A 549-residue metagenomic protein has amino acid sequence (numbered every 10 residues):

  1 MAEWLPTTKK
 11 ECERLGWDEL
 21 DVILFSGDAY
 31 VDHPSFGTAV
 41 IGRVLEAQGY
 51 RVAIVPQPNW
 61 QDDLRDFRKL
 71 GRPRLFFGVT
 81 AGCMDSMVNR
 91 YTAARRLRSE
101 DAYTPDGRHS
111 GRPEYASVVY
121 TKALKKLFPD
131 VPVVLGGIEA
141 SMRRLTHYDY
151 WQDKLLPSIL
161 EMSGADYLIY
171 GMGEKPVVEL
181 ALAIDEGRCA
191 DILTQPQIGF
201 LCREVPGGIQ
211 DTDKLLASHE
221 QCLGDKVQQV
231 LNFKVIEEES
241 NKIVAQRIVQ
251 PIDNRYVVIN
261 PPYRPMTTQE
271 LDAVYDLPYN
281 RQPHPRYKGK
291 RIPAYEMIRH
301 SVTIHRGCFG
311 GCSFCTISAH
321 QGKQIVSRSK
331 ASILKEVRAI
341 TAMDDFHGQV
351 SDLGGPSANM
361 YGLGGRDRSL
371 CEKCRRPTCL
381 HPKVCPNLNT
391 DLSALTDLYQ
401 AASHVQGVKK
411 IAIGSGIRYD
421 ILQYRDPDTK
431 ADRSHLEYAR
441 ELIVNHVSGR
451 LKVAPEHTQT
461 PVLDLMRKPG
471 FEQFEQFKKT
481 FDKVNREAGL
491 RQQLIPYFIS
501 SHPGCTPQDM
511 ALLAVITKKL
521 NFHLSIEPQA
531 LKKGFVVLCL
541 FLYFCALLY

Functional and structural regions predicted by a protein language model:
M1-E19, A29, K234, N241-S301: N-terminal [4Fe-4S]-dependent radical SAM core
L24, V40, I54-V55, W60 (+1 more regions): Conserved SAM/AdoMet-binding glycine-rich loop
F25-Y30, K290-T316, Q349: N-terminal pre-triad scaffold of radical SAM enzymes
A29, G37, P56-I252, I259-N260: Glycine-rich beta-alpha loop elements in corrinoid/cobalamin-binding modules across cobalamin-dependent enzymes
D166, I333, V453, E527: Conserved, mostly hydrophobic/aromatic
L193-A217, C222-L223, E237, Y263 (+4 more regions): Terminal amphipathic helices with adjacent charged low-complexity linkers/tails
C315-S332: Iron-sulfur (Fe-S) cluster-binding segments and ferredoxin-like electron-carrier domains, especially [2Fe-2S]
P503-K518: Catalytic cores of alpha/beta
